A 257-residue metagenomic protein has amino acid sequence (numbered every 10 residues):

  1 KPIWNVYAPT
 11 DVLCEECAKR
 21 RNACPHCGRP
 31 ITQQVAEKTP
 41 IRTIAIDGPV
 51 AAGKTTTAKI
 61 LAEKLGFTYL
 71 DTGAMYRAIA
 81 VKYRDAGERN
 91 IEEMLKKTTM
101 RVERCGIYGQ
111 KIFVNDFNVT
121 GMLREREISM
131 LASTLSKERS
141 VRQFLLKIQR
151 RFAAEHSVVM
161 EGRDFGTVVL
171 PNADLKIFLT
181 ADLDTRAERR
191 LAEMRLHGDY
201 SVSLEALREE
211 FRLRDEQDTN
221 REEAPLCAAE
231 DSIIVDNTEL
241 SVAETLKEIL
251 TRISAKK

Functional and structural regions predicted by a protein language model:
K1, A18-R21, P25-G28: Cys/His-coordinated zinc-binding microdomains
I44-I46: Hydrophobic anchor at the beta1->P-loop junction of P-loop NTPases
V50: The conserved Walker
K54: Conserved lysine of the Walker
T57: Hydrophobic positions on the alpha1 helix immediately C-terminal to the Walker A/P-loop
E63-R126: N-terminal phosphate/diphosphate-binding loop that engages ATP/GTP or pyrophosphate donors across diverse enzyme folds
R104, N115, Q149-E155, R163-V168 (+2 more regions): Small-molecule kinase domains that catalyze NTP-dependent phosphoryl transfer to phosphate-bearing small molecules
T120-L123, E127-A132, S136-H197: ATP-dependent NMP and nucleoside kinases share a basic, alpha-helical "lid"
